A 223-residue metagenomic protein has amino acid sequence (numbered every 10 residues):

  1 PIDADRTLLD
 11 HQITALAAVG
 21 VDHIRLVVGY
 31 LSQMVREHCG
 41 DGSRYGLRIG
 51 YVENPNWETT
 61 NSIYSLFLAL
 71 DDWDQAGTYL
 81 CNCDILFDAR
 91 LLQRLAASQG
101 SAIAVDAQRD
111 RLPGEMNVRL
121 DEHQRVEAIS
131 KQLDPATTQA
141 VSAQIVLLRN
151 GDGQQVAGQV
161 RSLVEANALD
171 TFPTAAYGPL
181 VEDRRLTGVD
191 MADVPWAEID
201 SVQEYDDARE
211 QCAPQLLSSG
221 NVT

Functional and structural regions predicted by a protein language model:
R6-G77, A166: Conserved N-terminal catalytic core of the sugar/cofactor nucleotidyltransferase
L9, S32, I63-L66, L92 (+5 more regions): A general structural signal for well-ordered alpha-helical segments in protein cores
L9, V35, D84, V118 (+1 more regions): Residue-level signal for inorganic ion chemistry
D41-Y45, R119-L120, G178-V181: Short, conserved catalytic or adaptor-binding loops enriched in Gly and charged residues
Y45-M116, L120: Conserved beta-loop-beta/alpha segment of the NTase-like Rossmann-fold superfamily that binds/positions NTPs
R48-G50, R125, R185-T187: Conserved beta-strand segments of alpha/beta enzyme cores
D88-N167: Conserved core of the sugar-phosphate nucleotidyltransferase
Q139-T223: Conserved alpha/beta core of the MobA/IspD/sugar-nucleotide pyrophosphorylase nucleotidyltransferase superfamily
